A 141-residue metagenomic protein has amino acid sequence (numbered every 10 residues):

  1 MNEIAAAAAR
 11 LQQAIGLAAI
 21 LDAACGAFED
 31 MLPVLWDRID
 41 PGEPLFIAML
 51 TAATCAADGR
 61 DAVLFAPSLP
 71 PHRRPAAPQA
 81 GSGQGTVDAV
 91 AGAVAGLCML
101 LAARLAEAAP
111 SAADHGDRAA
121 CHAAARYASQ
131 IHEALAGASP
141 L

Functional and structural regions predicted by a protein language model:
M1-F46: Leu/Val/Ala/Ile-rich N-terminal alpha-helices, chiefly Sec-type signal peptides and the beginnings
M1-G16, P78-G85, I131, G137: Short, flexible domain-boundary/linker segments around small modular repeats
M1-L11, D88-G92, P110, A119-A120: Aromatic-enriched hydrophobic runs in primary sequence
I20-D30, T51, C55-D58, A93-L100 (+2 more regions): Charged, amphipathic alpha-helical oligomerization/scaffolding segments
D22, D30, D37-D40, D58-D61 (+2 more regions): Acidic-enriched, low-complexity/disordered segments with a strong bias for Aspartate over Glutamate
D37-P75: Alpha-helical segments in soluble extracytoplasmic regions
A62-H115: Amphipathic protein-protein interaction modules
L97-L141: Preference for long, well-ordered alpha-helical segments
